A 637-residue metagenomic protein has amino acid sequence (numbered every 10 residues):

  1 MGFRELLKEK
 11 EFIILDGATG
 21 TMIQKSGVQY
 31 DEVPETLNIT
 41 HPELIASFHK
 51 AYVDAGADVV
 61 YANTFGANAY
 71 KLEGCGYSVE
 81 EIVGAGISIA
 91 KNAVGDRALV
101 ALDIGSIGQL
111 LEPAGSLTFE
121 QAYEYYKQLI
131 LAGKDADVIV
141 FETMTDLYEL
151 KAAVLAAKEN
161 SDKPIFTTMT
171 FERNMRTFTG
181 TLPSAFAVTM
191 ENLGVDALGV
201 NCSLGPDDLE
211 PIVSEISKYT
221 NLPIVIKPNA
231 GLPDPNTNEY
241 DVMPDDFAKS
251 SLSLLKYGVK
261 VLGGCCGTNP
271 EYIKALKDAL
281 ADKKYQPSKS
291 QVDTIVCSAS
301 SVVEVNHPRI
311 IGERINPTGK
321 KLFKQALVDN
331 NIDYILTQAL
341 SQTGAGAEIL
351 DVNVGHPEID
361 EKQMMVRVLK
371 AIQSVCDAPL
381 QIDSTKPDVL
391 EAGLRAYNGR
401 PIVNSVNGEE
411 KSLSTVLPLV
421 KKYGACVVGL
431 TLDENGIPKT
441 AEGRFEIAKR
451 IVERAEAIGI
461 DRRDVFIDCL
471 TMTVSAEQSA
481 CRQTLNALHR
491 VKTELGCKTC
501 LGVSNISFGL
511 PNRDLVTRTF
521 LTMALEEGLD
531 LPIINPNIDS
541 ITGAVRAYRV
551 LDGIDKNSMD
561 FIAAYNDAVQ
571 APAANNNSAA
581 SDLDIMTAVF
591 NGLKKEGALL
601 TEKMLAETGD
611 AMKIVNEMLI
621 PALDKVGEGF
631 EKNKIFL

Functional and structural regions predicted by a protein language model:
M1-D468, M472-L637: Domain-level signal for soluble alpha/beta catalytic cores
